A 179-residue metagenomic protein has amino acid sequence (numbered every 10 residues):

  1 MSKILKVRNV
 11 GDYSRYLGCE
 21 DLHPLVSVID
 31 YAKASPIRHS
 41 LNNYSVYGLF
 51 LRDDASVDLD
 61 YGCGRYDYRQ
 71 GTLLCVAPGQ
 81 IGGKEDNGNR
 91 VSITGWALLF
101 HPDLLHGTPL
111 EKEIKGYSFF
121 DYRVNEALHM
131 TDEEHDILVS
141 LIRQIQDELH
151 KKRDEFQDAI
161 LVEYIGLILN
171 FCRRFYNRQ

Functional and structural regions predicted by a protein language model:
M1-D60, G64-D67: Generic protein-terminus/edge-of-domain signal
M1-I4, A127, E155: Jelly-roll (double-stranded beta-helix
V28, L49, L73-C75, A97-L99 (+1 more regions): Conserved hydrophobic/aromatic beta-strand scaffold that supports enzyme active sites
D54, P78-Q80, F100-P102: Residues immediately flanking
C63-A77: Short acidic-glycine-tyrosine-enriched beta hairpin
L74, G79-E85, L105-H106: Histidine-centered metal-chelating micro-motifs
N87-K151: A hydrophobic/aromatic-rich effector-binding and dimerization subdomain of bacterial HTH-type transcriptional regulators
D136-Q179: An amphipathic alpha-helical interaction segment
